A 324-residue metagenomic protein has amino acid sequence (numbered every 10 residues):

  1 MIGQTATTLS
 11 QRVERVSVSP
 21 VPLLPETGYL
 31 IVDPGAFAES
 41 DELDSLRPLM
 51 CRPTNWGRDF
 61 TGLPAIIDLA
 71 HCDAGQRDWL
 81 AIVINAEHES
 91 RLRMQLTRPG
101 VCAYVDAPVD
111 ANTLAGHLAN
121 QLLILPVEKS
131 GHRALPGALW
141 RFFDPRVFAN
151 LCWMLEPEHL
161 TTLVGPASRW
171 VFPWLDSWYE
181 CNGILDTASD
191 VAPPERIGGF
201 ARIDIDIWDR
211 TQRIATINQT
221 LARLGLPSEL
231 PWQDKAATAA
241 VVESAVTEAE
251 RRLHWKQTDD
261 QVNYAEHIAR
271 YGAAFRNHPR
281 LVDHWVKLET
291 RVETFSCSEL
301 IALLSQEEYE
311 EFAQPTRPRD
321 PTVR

Functional and structural regions predicted by a protein language model:
M1-T61, A65-A74, N85-E87, C102-R324: A contiguous, surface-oriented mixed alpha/beta subdomain in the mid-to-C-terminal portion of proteins that forms
R77-R91: A glycine-rich, hydrophobic loop/mini-helix early in the fold
S90-P99: Short, cationic low-complexity segments
